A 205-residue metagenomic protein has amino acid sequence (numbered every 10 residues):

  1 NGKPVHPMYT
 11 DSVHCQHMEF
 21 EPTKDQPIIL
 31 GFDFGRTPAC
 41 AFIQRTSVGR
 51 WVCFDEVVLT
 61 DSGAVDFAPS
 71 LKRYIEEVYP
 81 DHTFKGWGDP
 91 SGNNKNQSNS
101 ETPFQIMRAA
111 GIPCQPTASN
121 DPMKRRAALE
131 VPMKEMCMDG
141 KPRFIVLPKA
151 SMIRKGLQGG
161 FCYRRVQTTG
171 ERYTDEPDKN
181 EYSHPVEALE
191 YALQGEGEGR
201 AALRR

Functional and structural regions predicted by a protein language model:
N1-F34: ATPase catalytic-site recognition across NTP-hydrolyzing enzymes
Q16-E19, P27-L30, C40, K72-I75 (+1 more regions): Generic recognition of flexible, low-complexity loop/linker segments
F34-R36, P90: Short, flexible loop/turn elements at secondary-structure junctions
P38-Q44: Short beta-strand scaffold segments in enzyme catalytic cores
V48-D178, G197-R205: Mg2+-dependent endonuclease catalytic cores in nucleic-acid-processing enzymes, primarily RNase H-like
E181-H184: Histidine-centered active-site/metal-ligand motif
